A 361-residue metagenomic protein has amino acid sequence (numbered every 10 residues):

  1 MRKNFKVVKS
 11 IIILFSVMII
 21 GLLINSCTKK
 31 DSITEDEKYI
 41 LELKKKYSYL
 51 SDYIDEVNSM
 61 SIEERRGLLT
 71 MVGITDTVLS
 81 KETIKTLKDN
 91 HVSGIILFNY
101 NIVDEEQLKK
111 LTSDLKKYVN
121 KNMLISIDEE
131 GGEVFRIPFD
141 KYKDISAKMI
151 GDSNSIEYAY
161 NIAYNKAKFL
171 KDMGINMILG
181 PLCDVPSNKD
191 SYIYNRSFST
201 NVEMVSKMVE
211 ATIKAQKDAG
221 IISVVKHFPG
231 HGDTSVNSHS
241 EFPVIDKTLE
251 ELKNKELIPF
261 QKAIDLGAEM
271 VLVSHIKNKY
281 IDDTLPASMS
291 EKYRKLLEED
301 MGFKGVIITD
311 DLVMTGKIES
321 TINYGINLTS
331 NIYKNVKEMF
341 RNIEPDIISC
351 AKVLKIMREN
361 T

Functional and structural regions predicted by a protein language model:
V7-K30: Sec-dependent N-terminal signal peptides of Gram-positive bacterial secreted proteins and lipoproteins
C27-I125, E129-R136: N-terminal hydrophobic targeting/anchoring segments and the immediately downstream early-domain regions of hydrolases
Y39-L43, V72-V78, L97-V103, S146-Y160 (+3 more regions): Second-shell loop/turn segments in exported
S61, Y100-K116, M123, E133-F135 (+1 more regions): Second-shell residues forming the walls of enzyme active-site clefts
I74-V78, I127-F135, N176-P186, V225-H231 (+1 more regions): Short glycine-enriched loops at secondary-structure junctions
T75-K88, A159-F169, K253-P259, S320-I322: Short, acidic/polar
M123-A163: Substrate-binding cleft of extracellular glycoside hydrolase catalytic domains
S146-I213, K217: A substrate-binding/cap region within the structured catalytic cores of diverse enzymes
